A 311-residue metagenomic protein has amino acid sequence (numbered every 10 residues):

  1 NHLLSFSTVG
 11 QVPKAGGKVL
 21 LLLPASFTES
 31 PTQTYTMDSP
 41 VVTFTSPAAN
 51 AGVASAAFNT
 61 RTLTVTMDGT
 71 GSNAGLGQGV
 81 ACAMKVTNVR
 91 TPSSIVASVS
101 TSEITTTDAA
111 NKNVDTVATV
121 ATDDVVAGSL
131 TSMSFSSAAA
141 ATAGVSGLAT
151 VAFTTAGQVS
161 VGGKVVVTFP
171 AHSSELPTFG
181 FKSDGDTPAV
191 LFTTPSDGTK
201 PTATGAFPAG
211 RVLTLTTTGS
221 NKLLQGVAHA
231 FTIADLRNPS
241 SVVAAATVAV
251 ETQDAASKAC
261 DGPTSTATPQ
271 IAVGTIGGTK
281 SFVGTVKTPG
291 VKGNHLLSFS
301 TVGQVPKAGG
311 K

Functional and structural regions predicted by a protein language model:
N1-K311: Ser/Thr/Pro/Gly-rich, low-complexity intrinsically disordered stalk/linker tracts of secreted and surface-exposed
